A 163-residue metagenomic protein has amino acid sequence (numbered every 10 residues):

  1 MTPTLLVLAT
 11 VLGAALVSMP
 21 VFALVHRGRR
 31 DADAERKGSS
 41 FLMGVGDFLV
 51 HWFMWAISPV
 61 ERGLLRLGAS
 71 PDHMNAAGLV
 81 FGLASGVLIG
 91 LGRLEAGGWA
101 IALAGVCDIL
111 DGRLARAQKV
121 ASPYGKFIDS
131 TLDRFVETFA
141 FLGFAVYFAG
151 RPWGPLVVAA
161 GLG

Functional and structural regions predicted by a protein language model:
M1-E61, S130-G163: A feature for the membrane-embedded catalytic helix bundles of lipid/isoprenoid biosynthetic enzymes
R27, R113-R116, K126, R134: Basic side chains
A34-S40, I57-L67, L91, R116-G125: Short juxtamembrane and helix-loop transition motifs at transmembrane-helix boundaries in membrane proteins
V45, V60-M74, Y124-L132: Short, amphipathic, aromatic/basic-enriched membrane-interface segments that mark the entry/exit of transmembrane
G63, L83-V87, L142-F144: Alpha-helical transmembrane segments of multipass membrane proteins
H73-Y124, P155-G161: Membrane-embedded alpha-helical segments that form the functional core of polytopic membrane enzymes, especially those
